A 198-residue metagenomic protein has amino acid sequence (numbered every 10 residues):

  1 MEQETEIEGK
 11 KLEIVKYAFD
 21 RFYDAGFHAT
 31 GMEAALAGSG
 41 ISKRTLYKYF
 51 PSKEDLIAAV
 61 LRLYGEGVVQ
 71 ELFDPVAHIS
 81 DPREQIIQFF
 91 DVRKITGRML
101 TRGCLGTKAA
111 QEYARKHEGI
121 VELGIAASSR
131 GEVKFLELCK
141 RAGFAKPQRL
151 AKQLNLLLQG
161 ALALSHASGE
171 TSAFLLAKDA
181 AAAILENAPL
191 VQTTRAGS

Functional and structural regions predicted by a protein language model:
M1-G9, P189-S198: N-terminal intrinsically disordered/low-complexity leader segments
E2, E13, Y17, R21-D55 (+1 more regions): Helix-turn-helix
A59, L72-R102, R141, P147 (+1 more regions): Hydrophobic alpha-helical connector segments
R62-V68: Short, basic, alpha-helical segments at the C-terminal edge of helix-turn-helix-like DNA-binding modules
V69, E84, K116-R141, K152 (+1 more regions): Amphipathic alpha-helical packing segments from all-alpha helical-bundle domains
Q85, G97-E122: Amphipathic alpha-helical segments used for helix-helix packing
T96, E112, K116, N155-A173 (+1 more regions): Amphipathic C-terminal alpha-helical segment
